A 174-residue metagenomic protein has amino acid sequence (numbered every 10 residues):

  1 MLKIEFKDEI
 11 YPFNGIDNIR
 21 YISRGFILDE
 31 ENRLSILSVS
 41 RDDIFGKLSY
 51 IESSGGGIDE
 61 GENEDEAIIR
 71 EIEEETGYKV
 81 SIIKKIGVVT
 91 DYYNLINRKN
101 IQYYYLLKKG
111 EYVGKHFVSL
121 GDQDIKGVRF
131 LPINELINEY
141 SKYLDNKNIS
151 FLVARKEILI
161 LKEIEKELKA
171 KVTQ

Functional and structural regions predicted by a protein language model:
M1-F26, E30: Acidic, metal-coordinating catalytic segment for phosphate/diphosphate chemistry, firing primarily on the Nudix
R20, L48-S53, N100-Q102: Short connector loops at helix/strand junctions that flank enzyme active sites, especially segments positioning acidic
I22-R24, K79-I82: Conserved beta-strand residues within beta-sheet cores
I27-L28, I36, L107, F130: Conserved hydrophobic "DFG−1" position in protein kinase catalytic cores
N32-E74: Conserved Nudix-box catalytic region and its N-terminal flanking loop in Nudix hydrolases and closely related
S38-S40, G87-T90: Generic short beta-strand segments
G57-S81, V89-Y143: Unchanged
L120-Q174: Nudix hydrolase/Nudix homology domain
